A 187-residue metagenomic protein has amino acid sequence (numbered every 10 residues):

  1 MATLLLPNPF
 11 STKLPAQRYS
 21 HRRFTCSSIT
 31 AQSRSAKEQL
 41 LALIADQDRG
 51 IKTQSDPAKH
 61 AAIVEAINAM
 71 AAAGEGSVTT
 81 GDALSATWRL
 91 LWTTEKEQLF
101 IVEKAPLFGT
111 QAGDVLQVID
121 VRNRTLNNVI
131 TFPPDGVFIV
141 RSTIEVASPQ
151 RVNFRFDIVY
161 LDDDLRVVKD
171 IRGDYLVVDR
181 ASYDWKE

Functional and structural regions predicted by a protein language model:
M1-I29: N-terminal chloroplast transit peptides
I29-E187: Soluble ligand-binding/transfer domains with enclosed cavities or grooves
